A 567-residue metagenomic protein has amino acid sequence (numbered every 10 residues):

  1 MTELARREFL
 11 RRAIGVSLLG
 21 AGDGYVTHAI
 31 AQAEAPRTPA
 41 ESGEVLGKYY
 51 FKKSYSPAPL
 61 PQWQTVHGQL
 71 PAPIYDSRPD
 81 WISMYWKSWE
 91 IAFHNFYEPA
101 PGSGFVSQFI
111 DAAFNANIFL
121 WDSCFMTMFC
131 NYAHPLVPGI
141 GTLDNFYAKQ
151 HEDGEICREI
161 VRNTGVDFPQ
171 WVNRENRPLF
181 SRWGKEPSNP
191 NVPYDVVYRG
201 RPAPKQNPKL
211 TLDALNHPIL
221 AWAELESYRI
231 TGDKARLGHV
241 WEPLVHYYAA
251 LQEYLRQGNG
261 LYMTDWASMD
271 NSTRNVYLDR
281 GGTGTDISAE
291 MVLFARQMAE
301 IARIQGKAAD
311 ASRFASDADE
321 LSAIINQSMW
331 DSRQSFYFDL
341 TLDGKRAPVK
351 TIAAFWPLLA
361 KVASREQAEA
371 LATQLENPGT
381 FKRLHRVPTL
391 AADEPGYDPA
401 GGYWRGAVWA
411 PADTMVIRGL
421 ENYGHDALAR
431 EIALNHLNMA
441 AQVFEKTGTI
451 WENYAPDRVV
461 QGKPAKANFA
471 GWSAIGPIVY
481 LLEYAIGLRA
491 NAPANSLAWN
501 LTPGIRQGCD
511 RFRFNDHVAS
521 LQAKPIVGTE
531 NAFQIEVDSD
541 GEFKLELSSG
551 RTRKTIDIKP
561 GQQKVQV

Functional and structural regions predicted by a protein language model:
T2, E8-I30: N-terminal export signals
I30-A116, R229, K234-H239, V245-Q252 (+3 more regions): Acidic/polar, glycine-enriched structural segments that form the non-catalytic walls/loops of the carbohydrate-binding
Y75-I118, G141-T211, E253-T283, A323-V408 (+6 more regions): Extended glycan-interaction surfaces of carbohydrate-active proteins
D80-K87, P135-A148, K234-Q252, F294 (+5 more regions): Extended, well-ordered alpha-helical scaffold segments
L120-Q150, A353-S364, D413-D426: Alpha-helical support elements that line or immediately flank enzyme active sites and cofactor-binding pockets
F129, A223, F294, I301 (+1 more regions): Core register positions within helices of long alpha-helical scaffolds
T373-K382, R418-V567: Non-catalytic C-terminal accessory modules of carbohydrate-active enzymes
